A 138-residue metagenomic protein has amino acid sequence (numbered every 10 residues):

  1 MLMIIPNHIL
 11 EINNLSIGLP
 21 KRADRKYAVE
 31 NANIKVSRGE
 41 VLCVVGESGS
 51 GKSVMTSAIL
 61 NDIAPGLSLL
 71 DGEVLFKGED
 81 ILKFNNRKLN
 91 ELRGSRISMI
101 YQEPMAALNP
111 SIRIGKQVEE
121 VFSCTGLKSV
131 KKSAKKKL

Functional and structural regions predicted by a protein language model:
M1-L138: ABC transporter nucleotide-binding domains
